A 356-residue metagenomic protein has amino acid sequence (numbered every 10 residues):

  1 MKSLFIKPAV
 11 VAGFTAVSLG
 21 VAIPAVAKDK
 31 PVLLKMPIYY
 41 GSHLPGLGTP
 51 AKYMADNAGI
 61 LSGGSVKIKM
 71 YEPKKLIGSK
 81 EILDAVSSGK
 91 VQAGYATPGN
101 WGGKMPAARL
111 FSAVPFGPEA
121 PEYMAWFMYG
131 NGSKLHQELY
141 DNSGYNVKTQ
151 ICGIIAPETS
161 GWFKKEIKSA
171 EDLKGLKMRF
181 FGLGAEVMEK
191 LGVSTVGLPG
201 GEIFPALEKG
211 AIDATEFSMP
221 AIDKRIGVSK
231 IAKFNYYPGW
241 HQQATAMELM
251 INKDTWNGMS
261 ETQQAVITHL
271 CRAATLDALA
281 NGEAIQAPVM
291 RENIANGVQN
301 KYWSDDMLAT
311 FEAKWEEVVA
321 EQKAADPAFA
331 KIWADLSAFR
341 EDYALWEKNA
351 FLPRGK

Functional and structural regions predicted by a protein language model:
M1-A12: Bacterial N-terminal signal peptides that target proteins for export
L4, V26-Y123, E138-K356: N-terminal secretory/targeting leader peptides
K7, Y129-S133, D326: Polar helix-capping/helix-linker motif
A22-P24: N-terminal signal peptide c-region/cleavage motif recognized by signal peptidases
A125-L139: Signature of the catalytic double-stranded beta-helix
